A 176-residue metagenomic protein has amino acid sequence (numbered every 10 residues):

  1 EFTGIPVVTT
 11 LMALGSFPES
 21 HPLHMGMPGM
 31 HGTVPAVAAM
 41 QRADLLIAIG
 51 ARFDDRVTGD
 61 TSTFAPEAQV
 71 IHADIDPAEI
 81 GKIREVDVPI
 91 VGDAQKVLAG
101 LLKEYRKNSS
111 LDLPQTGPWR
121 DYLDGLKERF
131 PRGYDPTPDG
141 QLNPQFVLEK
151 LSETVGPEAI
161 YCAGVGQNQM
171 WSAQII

Functional and structural regions predicted by a protein language model:
E1, T58-T61, K150: A short acidic, amphipathic alpha-helical/loop segment
E1-L46, E153-I176: Anionic-ligand anchoring segments at beta-strand to alpha-helix junctions in alpha/beta enzyme folds, i.e., glycine
T3-G4, D44, G50-F53, L98-S109 (+5 more regions): Structural signal for hydrophobic packing residues in well-ordered secondary-structure cores of soluble enzyme domains
G4, D74, V86-G92, D135-L142: Short, exposed beta-strand "edge-strand" segments with a Pro/Gly-rich flavor and a Y/T-containing core
I5-T9, A51-D54, Q69-A73, P144 (+1 more regions): Short amphipathic alpha-helical surface micro-motifs
V7, P22, T58, Q69 (+5 more regions): Short linear sequence elements within intrinsically disordered, low-complexity coil regions
A13-Y122: Glycine-rich, acidic loop regions that bind phosphate or pyrophosphate groups
Y122-I176: Active-site diphosphate/adenylate-binding microenvironment
